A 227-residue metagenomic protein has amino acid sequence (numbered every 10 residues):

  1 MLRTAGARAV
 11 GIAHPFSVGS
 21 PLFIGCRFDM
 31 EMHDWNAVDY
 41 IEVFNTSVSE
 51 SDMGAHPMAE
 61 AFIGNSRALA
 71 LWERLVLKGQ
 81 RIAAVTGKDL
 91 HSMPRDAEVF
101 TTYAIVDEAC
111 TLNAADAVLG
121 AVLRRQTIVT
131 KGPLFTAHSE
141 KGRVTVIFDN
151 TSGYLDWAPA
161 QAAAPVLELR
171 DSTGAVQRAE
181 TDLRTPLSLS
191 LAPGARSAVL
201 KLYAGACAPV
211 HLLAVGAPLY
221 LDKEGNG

Functional and structural regions predicted by a protein language model:
M1-R95, E168-R170, A206: Domain-core and long-helix interface of multi-subunit machines
G6, K78-G227: C-terminal functional module detector
